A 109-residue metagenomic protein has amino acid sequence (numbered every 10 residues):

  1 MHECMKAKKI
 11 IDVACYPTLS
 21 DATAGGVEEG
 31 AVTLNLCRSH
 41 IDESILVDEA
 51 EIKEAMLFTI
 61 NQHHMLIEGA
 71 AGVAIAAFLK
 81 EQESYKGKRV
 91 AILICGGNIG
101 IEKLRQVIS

Functional and structural regions predicted by a protein language model:
M1-S39, Y85-S109: Glycine-rich phosphate/pyrophosphate-binding loop at beta-loop-alpha junctions
G30-G87: Active-site-adjacent helical/loop segments in soluble small-molecule enzymes
